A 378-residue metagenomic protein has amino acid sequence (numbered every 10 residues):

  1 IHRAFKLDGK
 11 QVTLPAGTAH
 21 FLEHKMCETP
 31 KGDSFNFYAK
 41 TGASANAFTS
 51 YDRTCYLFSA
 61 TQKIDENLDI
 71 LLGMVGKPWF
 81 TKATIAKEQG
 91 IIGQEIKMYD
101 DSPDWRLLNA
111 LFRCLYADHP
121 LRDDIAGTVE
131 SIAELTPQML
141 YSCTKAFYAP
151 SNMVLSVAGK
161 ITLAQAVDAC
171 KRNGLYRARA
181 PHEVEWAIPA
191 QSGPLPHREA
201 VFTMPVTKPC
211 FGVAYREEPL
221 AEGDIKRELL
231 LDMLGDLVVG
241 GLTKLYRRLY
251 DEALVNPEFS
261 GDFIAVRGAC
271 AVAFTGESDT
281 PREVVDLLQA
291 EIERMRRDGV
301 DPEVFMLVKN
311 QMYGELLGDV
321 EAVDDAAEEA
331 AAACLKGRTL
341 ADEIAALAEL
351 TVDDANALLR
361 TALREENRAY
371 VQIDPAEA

Functional and structural regions predicted by a protein language model:
I1-Q62, V238-V255: M16/MPP (pitrilysin/insulinase) zinc-metallopeptidase core fold and M16-derived inactive scaffolds
H20, Y56, L71, I92 (+10 more regions): Buried hydrophobic packing residues in well-ordered domains
P30-C143, A164, N256, L287-A290 (+3 more regions): Acidic/histidine-enriched segments that form metal/cofactor-coordinating and catalytic pocket/exosite environments
C114-M153, A187-P189, L316, A332-A362: Histidine-acidic residue clusters that define the catalytic metal-binding segment of zinc metallopeptidase domains
L121, I125, E130, A149-P150 (+3 more regions): An aromatic/glycine/proline-enriched structural segment found at the starts of mature extracellular/organellar domains
V154-V157, M295, M306-A378: C-terminal regions of mature proteins
G212-P219, D236-S278: A structural supersecondary motif
V272-D301: Extended amphipathic alpha-helical segments enriched in small hydrophobics
